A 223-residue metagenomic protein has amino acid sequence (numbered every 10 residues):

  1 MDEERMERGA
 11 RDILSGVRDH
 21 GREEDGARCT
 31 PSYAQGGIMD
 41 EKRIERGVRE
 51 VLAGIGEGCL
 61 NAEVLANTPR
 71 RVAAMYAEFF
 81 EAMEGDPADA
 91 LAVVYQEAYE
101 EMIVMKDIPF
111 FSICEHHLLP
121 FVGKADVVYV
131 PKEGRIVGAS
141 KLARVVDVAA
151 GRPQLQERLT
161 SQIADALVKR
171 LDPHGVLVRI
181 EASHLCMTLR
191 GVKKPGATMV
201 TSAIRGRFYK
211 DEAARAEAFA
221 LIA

Functional and structural regions predicted by a protein language model:
D2-G16, M39-A223: A domain-level signal for the structural core that forms small-molecule/cofactor-binding pockets and catalytic centers
